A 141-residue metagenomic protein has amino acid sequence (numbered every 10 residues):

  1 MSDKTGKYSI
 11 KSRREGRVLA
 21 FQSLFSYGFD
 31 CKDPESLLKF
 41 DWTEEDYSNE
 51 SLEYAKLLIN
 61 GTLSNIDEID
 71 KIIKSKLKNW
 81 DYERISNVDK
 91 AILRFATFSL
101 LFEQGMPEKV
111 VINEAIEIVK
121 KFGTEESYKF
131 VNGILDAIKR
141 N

Functional and structural regions predicted by a protein language model:
M1-Y128, N132-N141: N-terminal interaction/assembly modules
